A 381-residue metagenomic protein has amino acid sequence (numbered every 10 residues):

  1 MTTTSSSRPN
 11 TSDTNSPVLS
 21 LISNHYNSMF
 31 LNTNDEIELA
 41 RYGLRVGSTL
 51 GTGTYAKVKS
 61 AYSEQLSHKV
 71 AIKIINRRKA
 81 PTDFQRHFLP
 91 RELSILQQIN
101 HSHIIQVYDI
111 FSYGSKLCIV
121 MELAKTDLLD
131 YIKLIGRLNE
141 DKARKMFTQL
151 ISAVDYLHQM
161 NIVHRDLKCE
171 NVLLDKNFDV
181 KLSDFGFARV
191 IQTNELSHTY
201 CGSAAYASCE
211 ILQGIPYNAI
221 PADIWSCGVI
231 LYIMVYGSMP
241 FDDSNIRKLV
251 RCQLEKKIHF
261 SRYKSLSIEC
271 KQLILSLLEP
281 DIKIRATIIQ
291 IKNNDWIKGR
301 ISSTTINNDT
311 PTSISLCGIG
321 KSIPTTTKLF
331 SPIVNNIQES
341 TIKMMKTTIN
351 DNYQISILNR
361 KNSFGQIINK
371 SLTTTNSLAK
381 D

Functional and structural regions predicted by a protein language model:
G47-T54, V58: Protein kinase glycine-rich loop
K69, I74-I99: Conserved N-lobe beta3->alphaC-helix segment of eukaryotic protein kinase catalytic domains
I110: Activation-segment/catalytic-loop signature of the eukaryotic protein kinase fold
G114-D127: Conserved short submotifs of the Hanks-type protein kinase catalytic core that shape the nucleotide-binding pocket
M146-F147: Activation segment signature within eukaryotic-like protein kinase domains
Y236-M239: Structural helix C-cap motif within protein kinase domains
